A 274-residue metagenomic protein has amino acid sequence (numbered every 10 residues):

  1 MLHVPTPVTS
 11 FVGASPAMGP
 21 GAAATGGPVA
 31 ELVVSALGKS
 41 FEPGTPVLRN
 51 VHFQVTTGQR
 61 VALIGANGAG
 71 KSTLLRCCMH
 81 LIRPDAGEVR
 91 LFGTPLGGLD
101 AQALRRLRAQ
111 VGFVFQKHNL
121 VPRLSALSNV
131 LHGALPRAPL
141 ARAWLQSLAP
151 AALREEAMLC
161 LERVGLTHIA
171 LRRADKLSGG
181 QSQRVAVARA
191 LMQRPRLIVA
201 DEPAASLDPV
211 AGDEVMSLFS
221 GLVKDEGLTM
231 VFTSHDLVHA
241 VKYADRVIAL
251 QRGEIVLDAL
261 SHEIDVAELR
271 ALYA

Functional and structural regions predicted by a protein language model:
G26-V34, K39-N50, D100-A101: A short, flexible loop at the N-terminus of ABC-type nucleotide-binding domains that lies
I64-A66: The feature captures the beta-strand-to-loop junction immediately N-terminal to the Walker
M79: Helix-to-loop junction immediately C-terminal to a conserved catalytic motif
P95, A138-H168: Conserved ABC ATPase "signature" region
R173-L177, Q181: Conserved ABC ATPase signature
R194: Conserved catalytic motifs of ABC-family nucleotide-binding domains
I198-D201: Catalytic Walker B motif of ABC-type/P-loop ATPase nucleotide-binding domains
